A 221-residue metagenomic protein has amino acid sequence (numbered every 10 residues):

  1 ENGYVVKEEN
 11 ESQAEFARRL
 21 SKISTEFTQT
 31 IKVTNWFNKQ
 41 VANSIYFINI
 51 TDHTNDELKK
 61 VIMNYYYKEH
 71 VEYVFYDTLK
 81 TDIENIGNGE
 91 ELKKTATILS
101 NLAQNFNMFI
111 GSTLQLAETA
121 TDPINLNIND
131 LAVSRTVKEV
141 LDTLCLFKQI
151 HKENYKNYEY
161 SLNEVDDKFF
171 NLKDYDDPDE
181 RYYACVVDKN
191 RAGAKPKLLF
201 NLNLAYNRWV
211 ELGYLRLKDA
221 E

Functional and structural regions predicted by a protein language model:
E1-H70: Cytosolic-facing regulatory segments adjacent to core modules
Y4-V5, T28-K32, I45-F47, M108-F109 (+4 more regions): Generic preference for hydrophobic/aromatic residues in regular secondary structure cores
Q13, D166-D167, Y206: Generic intrinsically disordered, low-complexity segments enriched for polar/acidic and small residues
I23, N43-S44, T54, K138 (+2 more regions): Residue-level detector of solvent-exposed, low-hydrophobicity positions
F47-K173, D179, A184, A192: P-loop NTPase motor core
V187: Cys/His-rich Zn2+-binding cysteine-cluster or related metal-binding knuckle/ribbon modules and their
A192-E221: NTP-binding/hydrolysis catalytic cores, primarily Walker-type P-loop NTPases
